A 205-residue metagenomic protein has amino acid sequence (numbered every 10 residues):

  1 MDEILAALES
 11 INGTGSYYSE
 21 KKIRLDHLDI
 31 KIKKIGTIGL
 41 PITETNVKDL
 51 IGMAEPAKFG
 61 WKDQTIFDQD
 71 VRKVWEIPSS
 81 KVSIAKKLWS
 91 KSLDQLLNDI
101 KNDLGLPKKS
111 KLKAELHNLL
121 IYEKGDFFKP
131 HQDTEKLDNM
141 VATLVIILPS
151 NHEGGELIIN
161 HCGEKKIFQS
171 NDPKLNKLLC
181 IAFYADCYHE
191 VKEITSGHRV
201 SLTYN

Functional and structural regions predicted by a protein language model:
M1-C180, D186-N205: Fe(II)/2-oxoglutarate oxygenase catalytic core
